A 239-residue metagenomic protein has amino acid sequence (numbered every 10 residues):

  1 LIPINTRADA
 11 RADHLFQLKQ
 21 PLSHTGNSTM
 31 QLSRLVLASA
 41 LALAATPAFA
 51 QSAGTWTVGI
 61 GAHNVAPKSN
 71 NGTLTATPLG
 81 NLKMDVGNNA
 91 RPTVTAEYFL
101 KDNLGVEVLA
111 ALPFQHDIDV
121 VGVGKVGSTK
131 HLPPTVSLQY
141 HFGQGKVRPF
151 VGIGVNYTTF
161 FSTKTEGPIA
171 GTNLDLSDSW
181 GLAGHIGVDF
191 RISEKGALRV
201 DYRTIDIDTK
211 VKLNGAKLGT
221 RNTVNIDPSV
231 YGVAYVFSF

Functional and structural regions predicted by a protein language model:
L1-T29: Short, Lys/Arg-enriched N-terminal segments with co-localized hydrophobic residues within the first ~10-30 amino acids
T29, T46-A50: Sec/Tat signal peptide C-region and signal peptidase I cleavage site
F49-A96, S162, A234-S238: Short glycine/proline- and aromatic-enriched beta-strand/turn motifs that initiate or cap beta-hairpins
A50-T55, N103, G143-R148, I192-K195: Short loop/turn motifs that connect adjacent beta-strands in outer-membrane beta-barrel proteins
G54, N88-P92, S128-P134, V147 (+3 more regions): Residues that define the transmembrane beta-barrel architecture of outer-membrane proteins
N64-K68, T95-G167, I226-F239: Gram-negative (and chloroplast) outer-membrane scaffold detector with strong preference for beta-barrel transmembrane
P78-L82, D119-G127, P168-L174, K217-T223: Extracellular loop and loop/strand-boundary signature of outer-membrane beta-barrel proteins
Q115, S193-F239: Predominantly the C-terminal beta-signal and adjacent terminal strand-loop region of outer-membrane beta-barrel
